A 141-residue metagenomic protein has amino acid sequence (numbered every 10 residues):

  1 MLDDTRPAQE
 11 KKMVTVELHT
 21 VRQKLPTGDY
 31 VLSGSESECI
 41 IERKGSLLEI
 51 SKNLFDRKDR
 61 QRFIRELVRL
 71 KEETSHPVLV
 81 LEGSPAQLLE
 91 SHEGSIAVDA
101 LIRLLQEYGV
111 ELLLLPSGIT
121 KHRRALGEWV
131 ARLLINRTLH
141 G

Functional and structural regions predicted by a protein language model:
M1-S37, E49-G141: Non-catalytic C-terminal interaction segments of nucleic acid-processing enzymes
C39-G45: Conserved catalytic cores of phosphodiester-cleaving nucleases, focusing on short active-site segments
